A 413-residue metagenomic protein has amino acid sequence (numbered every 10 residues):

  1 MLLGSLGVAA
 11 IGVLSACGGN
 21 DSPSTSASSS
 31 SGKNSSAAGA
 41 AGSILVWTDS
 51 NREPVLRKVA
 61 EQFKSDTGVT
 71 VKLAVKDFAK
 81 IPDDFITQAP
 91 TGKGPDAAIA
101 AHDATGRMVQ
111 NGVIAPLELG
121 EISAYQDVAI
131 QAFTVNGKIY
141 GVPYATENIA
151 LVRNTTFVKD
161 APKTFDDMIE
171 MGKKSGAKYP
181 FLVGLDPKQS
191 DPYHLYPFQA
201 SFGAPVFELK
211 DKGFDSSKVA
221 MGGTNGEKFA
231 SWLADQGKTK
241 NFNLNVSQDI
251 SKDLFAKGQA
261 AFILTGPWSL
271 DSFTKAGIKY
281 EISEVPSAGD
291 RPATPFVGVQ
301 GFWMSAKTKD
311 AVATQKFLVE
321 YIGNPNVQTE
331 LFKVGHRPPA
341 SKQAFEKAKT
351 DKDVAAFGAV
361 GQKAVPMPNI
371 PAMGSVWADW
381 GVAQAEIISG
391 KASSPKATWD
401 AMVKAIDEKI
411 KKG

Functional and structural regions predicted by a protein language model:
L2-T105, G289, A313, A397 (+1 more regions): Conserved N-terminal structural module of periplasmic/extracytoplasmic solute-binding proteins
K76-D84, D103, D167, N243-A256: Short helix-initiation/N-cap motifs at beta->coil->alpha
Q88, P95-D96, I122-R153, P180 (+2 more regions): A structural signal for short loop-to-beta-strand junctions that line the ligand-binding cleft of periplasmic/secreted
H102-I149, D160, F165-I169, A177 (+2 more regions): Hinge/lid segment of periplasmic solute-binding proteins
I139, T274-V334, S393, K411-K412: Extracytoplasmic/periplasmic substrate-recognition and gating elements
Y140-Y144, I149, I169-K218, A260: Extracytoplasmic/periplasmic solute-binding protein
F214-L244: Glycine-centered hinge/linker elements that transmit conformational signals in sensory and ligand-binding systems
S283, L331-E386, K411: Long, aromatic- and glycine/proline-rich binding clefts that accommodate carbohydrate-like moieties
